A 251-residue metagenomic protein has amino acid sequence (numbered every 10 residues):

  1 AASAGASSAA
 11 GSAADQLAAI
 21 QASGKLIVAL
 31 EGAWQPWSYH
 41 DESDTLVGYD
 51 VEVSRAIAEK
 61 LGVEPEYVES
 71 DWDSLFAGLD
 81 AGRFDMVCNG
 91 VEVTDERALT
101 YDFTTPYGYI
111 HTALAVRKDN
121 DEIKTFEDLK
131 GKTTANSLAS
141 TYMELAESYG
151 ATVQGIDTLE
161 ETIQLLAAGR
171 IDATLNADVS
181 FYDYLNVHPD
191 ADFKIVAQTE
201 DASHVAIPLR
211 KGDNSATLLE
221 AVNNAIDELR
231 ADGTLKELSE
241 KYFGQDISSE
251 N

Functional and structural regions predicted by a protein language model:
A1-S23, I247-N251: Short, low-complexity disordered leader/linker segments with a strong preference for bacterial N-terminal type II
A6, V51-K60, N120, S140 (+1 more regions): Extended ligand-binding regions for polar small-molecule ligands
A9-S12, T141-D157, D192-A197, N224-N251: Ligand-binding clefts/hinges and TM-proximal coupling segments of bilobed small-molecule sensing domains
G11-G90: Extracytoplasmic small-molecule ligand-binding "clamshell" domains of the periplasmic binding protein/Venus flytrap
Y67-A77, D121, L138-S140, Q154-A168 (+1 more regions): Short helix-initiation/N-cap motifs at beta->coil->alpha
V91-L99, L145-S148, D172-A202: A ligand-binding cleft/hinge motif common to bilobed small-molecule-binding domains
Y109-V116, Y182-N223, Q245-N251: Periplasmic-binding protein-like
R117-T133: Flexible hinge/capping segments at coil-to-helix
